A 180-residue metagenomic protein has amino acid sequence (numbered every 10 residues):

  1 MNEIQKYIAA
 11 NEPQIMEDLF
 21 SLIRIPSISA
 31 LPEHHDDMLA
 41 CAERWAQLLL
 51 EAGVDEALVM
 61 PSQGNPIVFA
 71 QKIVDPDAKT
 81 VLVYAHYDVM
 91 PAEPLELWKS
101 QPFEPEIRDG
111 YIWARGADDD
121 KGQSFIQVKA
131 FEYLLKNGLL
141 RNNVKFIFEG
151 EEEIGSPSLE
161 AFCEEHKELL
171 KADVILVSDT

Functional and structural regions predicted by a protein language model:
N2-L95: N-terminal helical capping/dimerization or prosegment-like subdomains of hydrolases acting on amide or phosphate bonds
A10, E51, K136-N137, E164-E168: Secondary-structure boundary motif
E17, A52, L139-N142, L170: Structured loop/turn residues at beta-strand edges in well-structured enzyme cores
H34, P94, Q123, S158-L159: Residues at alpha-helix caps and immediate loop-helix transition turns in enzyme cores, especially N- and C-cap
A42, D120-S124, S156: Short alpha-helical patches at coil-to-helix transitions and adjacent helical residues in well-structured domains
A46, F125-E132, E160-C163: Predominant activation on well-ordered alpha-helical scaffold segments within soluble catalytic domains
A78-F148: Active-site metal-coordination/substrate-binding segment of hydrolases, especially metallo-dependent peptidases
R141-T180: Histidine/acidic-residue-rich, glycine-tolerant segments that coordinate divalent metal ions
